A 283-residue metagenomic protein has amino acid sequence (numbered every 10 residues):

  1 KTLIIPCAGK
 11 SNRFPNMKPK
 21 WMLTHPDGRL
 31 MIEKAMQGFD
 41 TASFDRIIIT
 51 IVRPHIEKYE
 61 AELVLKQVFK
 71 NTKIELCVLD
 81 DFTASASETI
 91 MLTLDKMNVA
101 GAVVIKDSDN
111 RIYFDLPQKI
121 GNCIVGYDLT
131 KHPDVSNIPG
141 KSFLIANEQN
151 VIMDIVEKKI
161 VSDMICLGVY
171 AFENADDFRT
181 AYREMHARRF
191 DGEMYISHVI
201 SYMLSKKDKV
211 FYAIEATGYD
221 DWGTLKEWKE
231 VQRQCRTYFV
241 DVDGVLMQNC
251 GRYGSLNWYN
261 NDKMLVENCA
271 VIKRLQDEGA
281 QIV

Functional and structural regions predicted by a protein language model:
K1-M17, R233, T237-L246: N-terminal nucleotide-binding beta1-loop-alpha1 segment
T2-I5, T24, R29-A102: Conserved N-terminal catalytic core of the sugar/cofactor nucleotidyltransferase
L3, D163-C235: Conserved alpha/beta core of the MobA/IspD/sugar-nucleotide pyrophosphorylase nucleotidyltransferase superfamily
C7, I51-R53, D107, Y127: Short beta-strand/turn micro-motifs composed of small residues that flank or help shape donor/cofactor-binding pockets
M17-A35, W258-C269: Short catalytic helix/loop segments, enriched in acidic residues and glycine and frequently bearing histidine
A100-R111: Short beta-strand-to-loop acidic/aromatic patch adjacent to the donor-nucleotide binding site
R111-A187: Conserved core of the sugar-phosphate nucleotidyltransferase
G254-I282: Short, acidic loop-to-helix structural element flanking the phosphoryl-transfer center in phosphate-processing enzymes
